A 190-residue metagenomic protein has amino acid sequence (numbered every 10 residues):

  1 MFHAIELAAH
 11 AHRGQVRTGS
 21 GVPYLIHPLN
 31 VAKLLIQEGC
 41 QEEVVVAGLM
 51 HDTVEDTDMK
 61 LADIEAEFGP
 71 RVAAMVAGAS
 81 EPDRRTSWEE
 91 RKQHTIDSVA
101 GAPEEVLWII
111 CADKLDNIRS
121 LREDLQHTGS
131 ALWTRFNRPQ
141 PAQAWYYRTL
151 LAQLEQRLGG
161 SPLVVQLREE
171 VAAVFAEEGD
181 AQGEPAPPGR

Functional and structural regions predicted by a protein language model:
M1-R190: Active-site helical microenvironments for divalent-metal-assisted chemistry
